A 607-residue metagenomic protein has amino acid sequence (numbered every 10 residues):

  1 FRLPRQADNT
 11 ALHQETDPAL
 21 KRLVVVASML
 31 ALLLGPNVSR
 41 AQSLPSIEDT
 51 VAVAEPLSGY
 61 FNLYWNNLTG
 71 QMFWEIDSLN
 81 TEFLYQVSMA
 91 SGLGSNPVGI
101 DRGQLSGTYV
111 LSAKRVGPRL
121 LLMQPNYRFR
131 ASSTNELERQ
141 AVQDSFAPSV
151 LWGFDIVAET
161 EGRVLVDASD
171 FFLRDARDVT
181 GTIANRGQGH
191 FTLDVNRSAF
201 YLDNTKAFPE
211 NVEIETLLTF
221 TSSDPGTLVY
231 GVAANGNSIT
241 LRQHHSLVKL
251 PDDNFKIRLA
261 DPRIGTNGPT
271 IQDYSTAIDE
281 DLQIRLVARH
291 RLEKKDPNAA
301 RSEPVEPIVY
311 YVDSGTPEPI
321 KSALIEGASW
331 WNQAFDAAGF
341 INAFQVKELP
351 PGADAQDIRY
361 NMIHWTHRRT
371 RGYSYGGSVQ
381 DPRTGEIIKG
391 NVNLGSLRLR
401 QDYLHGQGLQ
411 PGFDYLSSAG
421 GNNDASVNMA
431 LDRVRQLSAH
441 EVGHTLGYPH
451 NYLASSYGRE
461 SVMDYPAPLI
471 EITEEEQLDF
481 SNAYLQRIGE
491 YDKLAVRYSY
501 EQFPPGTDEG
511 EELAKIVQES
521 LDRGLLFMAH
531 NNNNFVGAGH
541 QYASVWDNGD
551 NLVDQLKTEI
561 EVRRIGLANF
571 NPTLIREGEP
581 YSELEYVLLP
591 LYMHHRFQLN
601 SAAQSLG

Functional and structural regions predicted by a protein language model:
L3, L12-V25: Bacterial N-terminal signal peptides that target proteins for export
V25-G35: Bacterial N-terminal signal peptides
N37-A41: Sec/Tat signal peptide C-region and signal peptidase I cleavage site
Q42-T316, E348-Q401, G406-A425, V434: Auxiliary tRNA-acceptor-end handling modules of aminoacyl-tRNA synthetases
L63, E348-H367, D432-R487: The catalytic-center signature of Zn2+-dependent metalloproteases
T81, P317-A343: Zn2+-dependent metallopeptidase catalytic core
S329-F340, G443-H444, Y448, P468 (+1 more regions): Sec-exported extracytoplasmic/periplasmic mature domains
S455-G607: Conserved catalytic/binding loops enriched for acidic/polar residues
